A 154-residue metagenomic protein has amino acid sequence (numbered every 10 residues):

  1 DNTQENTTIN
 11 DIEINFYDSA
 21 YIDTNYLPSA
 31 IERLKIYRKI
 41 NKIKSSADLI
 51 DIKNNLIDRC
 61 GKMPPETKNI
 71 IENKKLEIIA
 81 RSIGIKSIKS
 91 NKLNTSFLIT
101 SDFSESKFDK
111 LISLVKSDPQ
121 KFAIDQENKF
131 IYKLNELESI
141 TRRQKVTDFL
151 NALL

Functional and structural regions predicted by a protein language model:
D1-L154: Accessory helical-bundle/CTD segments and flexible terminal tails appended to RecA-like ATPase motors
